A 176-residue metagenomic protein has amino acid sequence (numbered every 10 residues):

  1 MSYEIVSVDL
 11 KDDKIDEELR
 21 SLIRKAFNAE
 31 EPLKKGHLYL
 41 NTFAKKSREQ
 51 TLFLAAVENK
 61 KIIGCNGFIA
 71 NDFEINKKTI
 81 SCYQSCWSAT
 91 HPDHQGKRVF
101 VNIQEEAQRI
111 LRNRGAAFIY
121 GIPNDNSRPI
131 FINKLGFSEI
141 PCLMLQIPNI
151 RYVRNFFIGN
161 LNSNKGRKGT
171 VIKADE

Functional and structural regions predicted by a protein language model:
M1-V57, I62, Y83-Q84, I158-E176: Short amphipathic alpha-helix that is part of the acyltransferase structural core
K14, D125-N126: Short alpha-helical
E58-K61, F68-N76: Acetyl-CoA-dependent GNAT
F73, I122, S138-N160: Conserved catalytic-core motifs of GNAT/GCN5-like acyltransferases
T79-P92: Conserved acetyl-CoA binding element of GNAT-fold acetyltransferases
T90, Q95-R109: Conserved acetyl-CoA-binding loop-helix of GNAT-fold acetyltransferases
L111-N124: Conserved GNAT acetyl-CoA-binding A-motif
F131-K134: Conserved active-site tyrosine of GNAT-family acetyltransferases
